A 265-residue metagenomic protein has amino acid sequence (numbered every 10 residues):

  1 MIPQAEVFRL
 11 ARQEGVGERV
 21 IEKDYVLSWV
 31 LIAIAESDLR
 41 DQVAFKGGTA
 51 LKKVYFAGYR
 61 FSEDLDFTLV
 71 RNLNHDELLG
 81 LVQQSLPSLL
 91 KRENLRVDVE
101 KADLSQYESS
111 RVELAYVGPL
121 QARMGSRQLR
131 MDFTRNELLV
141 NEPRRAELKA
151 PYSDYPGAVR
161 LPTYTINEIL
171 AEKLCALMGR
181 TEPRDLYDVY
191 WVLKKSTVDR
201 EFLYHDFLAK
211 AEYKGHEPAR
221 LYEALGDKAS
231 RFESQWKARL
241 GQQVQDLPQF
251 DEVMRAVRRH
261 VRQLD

Functional and structural regions predicted by a protein language model:
M1-V43, K53-Y59, E63-L65, V70-D265: Structured mid-to-C-terminal alpha-helical surface segments
F45-T49: Glycine-rich beta-strand-to-loop/alpha-helix junction loops that act as flexible
